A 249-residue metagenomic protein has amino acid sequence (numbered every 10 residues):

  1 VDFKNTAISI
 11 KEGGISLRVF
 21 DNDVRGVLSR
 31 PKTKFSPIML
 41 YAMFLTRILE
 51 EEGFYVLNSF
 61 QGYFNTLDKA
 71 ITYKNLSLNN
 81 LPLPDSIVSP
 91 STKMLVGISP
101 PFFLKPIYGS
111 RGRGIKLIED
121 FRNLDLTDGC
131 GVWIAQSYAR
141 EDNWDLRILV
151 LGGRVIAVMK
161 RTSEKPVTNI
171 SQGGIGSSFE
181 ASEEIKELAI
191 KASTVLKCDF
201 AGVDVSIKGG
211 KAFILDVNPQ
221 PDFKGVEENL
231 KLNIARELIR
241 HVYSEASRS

Functional and structural regions predicted by a protein language model:
V1-D85: Conserved N-proximal alpha/beta basic substrate-recognition cap immediately N-terminal to, or forming the N-lobe
G26-R30, F103, I134: Structural motif
K32-K34, Y108-G109, Q220: Short glycine-rich anion-binding loops that position phosphate/pyrophosphate groups of nucleotides and phosphorylated
N79-F102: Rossmann-like NAD(P)H-binding beta-loop-alpha module
F102, I156-A157, A201, F213-L215: Protein kinase-like catalytic core scaffold
K105, I148-V150, K211-G225: A short beta-strand motif that forms the metal-chelation/ATP-contact edge of phosphoryl-transfer active sites
R111-L196: Phosphate-binding site of ATP-dependent enzymes
P166-I214, I234-R248: A long amphipathic alpha-helix within ATP-dependent nucleotide-binding catalytic cores
